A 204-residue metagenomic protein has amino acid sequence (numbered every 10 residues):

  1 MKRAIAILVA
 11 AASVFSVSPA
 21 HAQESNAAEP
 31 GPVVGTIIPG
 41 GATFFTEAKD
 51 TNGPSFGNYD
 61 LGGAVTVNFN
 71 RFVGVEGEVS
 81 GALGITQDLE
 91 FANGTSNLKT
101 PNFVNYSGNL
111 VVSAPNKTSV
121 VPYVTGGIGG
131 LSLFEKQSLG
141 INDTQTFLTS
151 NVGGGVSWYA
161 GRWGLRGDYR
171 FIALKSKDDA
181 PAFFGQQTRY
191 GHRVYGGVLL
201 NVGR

Functional and structural regions predicted by a protein language model:
M1-E29, V202-R204: Cleavable N-terminal export/targeting peptides
A4, L8-A11, F15-V17, L98-N105 (+1 more regions): Short, charged, low-hydrophobicity "junction" segments
Q23-S25, V34-G41, A64-S138, F147 (+2 more regions): Gram-negative (and chloroplast) outer-membrane scaffold detector with strong preference for beta-barrel transmembrane
E29, T51-G57, T95-N102, I141-L148 (+1 more regions): Replace "Gram-negative outer membrane beta-barrel proteins" with "bacterial and organellar outer membrane beta-barrel
G31-A64: N-terminal targeting signals for Sec/Tat export/insertion, comprising classic cleavable signal peptides
T46-G53, Q87-G94, F134-N142, K177-F184: Outer-membrane beta-barrel translocator domains and adjoining extracellular loop/strand segments of Gram-negative
L133-S176: A charged, solvent-exposed segment within the mature domains of Sec-exported extracytoplasmic proteins
R162, R166-R204: Hydrophobic secondary-structure block in the mid-to-C-terminal portion of proteins
